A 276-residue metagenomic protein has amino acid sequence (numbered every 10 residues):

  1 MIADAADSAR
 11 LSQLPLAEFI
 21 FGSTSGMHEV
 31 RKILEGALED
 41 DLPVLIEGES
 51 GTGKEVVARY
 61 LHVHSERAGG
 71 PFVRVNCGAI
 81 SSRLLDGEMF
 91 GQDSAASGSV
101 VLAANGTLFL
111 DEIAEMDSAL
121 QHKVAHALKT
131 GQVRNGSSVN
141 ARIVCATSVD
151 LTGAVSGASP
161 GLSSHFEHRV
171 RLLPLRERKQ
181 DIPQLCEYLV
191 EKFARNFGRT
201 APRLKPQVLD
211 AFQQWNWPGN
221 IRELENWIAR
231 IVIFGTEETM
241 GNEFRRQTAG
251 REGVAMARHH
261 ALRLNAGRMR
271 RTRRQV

Functional and structural regions predicted by a protein language model:
M1, A103, I113, V133 (+7 more regions): Generic low-polarity alpha-helical segments
M1, V44, G53-K54, R59 (+2 more regions): Bacterial C-terminal helix-turn-helix
A5-S138, R142-A154, L175, A194-E237: AAA+ ATPase active-site-proximal loops
S8, S12, E18-G22, E29 (+6 more regions): Bacterial helix-turn-helix/winged-helix DNA-binding modules and their immediately adjacent linkers
H62, F90, A125, S163 (+5 more regions): Conserved protein kinase catalytic domain
G69-P71, S164, R178-D181: Short acidic capping loops at alpha-helix termini that bridge into adjacent secondary structure
A95-G98, G161, Y188: A general alpha-helical scaffold signature found inside nucleotide-binding enzyme cores
A158-L175: A short helix-turn-beta junction within AAA+ P-loop NTPase domains corresponding to the substrate/partner-engaging
